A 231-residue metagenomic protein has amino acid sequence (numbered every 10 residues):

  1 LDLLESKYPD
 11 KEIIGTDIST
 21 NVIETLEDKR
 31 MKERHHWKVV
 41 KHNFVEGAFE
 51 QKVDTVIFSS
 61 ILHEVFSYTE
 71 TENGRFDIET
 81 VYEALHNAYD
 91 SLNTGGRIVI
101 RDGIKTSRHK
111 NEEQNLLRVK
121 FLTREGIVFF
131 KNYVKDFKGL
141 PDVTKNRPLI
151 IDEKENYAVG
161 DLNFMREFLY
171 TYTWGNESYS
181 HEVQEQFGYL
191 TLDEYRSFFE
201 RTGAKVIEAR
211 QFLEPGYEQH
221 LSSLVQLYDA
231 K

Functional and structural regions predicted by a protein language model:
L1-G47, E83: Class I SAM-dependent methyltransferase SAM/SAH-binding core
E46-Q51, F66: Short conserved loop adjoining the S-adenosyl-L-methionine
I57-F58: A conserved beta-strand element that flanks and buttresses the S-adenosyl-L-methionine
S67-V81, E182-Q184, S223-K231: Short, flexible/disordered intra-domain loops and linkers
E72-R97: A short glycine-rich, Lys/Arg-flanked "PGG" loop and its adjoining helix->strand segment in the class I
K110-H181: Conserved Class I S-adenosyl-L-methionine
Q184-A209: Short alpha-helix
